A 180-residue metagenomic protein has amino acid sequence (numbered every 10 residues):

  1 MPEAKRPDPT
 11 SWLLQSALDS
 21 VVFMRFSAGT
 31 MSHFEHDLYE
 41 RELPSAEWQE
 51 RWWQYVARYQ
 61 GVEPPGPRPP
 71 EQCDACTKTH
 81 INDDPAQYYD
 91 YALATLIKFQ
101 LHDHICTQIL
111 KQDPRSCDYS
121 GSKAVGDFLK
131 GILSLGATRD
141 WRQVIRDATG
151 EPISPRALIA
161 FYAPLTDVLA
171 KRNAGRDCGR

Functional and structural regions predicted by a protein language model:
M1-E40: Acidic/histidine-rich catalytic neighborhood
M24-A28, S32-R180: C-terminal, non-catalytic "cap/extension" segments appended to globular domains
